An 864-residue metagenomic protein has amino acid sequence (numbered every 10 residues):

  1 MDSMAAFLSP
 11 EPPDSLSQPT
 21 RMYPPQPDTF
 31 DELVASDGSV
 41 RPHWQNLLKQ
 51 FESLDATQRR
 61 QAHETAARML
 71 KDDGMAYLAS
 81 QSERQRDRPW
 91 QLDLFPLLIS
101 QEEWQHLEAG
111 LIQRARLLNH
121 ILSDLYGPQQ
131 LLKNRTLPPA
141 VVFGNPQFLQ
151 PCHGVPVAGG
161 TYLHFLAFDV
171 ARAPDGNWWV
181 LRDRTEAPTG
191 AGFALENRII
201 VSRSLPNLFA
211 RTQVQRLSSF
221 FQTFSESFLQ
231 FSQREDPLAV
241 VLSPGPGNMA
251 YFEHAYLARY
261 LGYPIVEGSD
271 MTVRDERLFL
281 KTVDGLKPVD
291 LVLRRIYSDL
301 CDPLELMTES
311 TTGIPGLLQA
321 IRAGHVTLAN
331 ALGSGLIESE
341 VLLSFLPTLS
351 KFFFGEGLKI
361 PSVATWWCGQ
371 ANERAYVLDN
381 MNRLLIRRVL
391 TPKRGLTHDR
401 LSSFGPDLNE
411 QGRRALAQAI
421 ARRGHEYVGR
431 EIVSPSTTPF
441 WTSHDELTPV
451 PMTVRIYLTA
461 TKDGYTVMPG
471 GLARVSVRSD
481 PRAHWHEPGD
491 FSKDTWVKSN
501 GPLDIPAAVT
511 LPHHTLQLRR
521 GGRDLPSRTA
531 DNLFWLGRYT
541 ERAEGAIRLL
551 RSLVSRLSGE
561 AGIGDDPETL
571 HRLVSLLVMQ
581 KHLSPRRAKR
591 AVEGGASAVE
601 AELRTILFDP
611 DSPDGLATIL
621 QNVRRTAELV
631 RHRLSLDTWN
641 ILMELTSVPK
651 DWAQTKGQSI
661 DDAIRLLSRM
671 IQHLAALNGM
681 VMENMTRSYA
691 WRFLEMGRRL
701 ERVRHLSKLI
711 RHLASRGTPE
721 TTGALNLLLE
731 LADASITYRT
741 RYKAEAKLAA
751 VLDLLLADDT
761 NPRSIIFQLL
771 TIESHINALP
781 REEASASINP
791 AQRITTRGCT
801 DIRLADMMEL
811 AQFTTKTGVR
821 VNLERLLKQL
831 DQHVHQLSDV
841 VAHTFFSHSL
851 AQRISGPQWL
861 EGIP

Functional and structural regions predicted by a protein language model:
D2-E102, H106: N-terminal low-complexity, Ser/Thr- and acidic-residue-enriched intrinsically disordered segments
D2-P42, H164-F165, R172-W179, D183-T327 (+2 more regions): ATP-binding N-terminal substructure of ATP-dependent carboxylate-amine bond-forming enzymes
Q26-D28, H43-N46, I200-N207, E235-D236 (+8 more regions): Short acidic (Asp/Glu) and glycine-rich catalytic loops that position anionic groups and cofactors
L70-Y162, A173-D175, T185-A239, G245-Y256 (+5 more regions): Alpha-helical transmembrane segments and their helix-helix packing motifs
W104-P128, G144-L149, A258, T272-R274 (+2 more regions): Active-site nucleotide/adenylate-binding loops and adjacent lid/helix of ATP-dependent enzymes
F165-A167, D236, M249, Y260 (+10 more regions): Active-site lining segments that contact anionic ligands and/or coordinate catalytic metals
A187-G190, G247-Y251, V273-E276, D299-P303 (+8 more regions): Flexible loop/turn segments at secondary-structure boundaries
S434-M452: Catalytic and ligand-binding motifs that coordinate phosphates/metal ions in nucleic-acid-processing enzymes
